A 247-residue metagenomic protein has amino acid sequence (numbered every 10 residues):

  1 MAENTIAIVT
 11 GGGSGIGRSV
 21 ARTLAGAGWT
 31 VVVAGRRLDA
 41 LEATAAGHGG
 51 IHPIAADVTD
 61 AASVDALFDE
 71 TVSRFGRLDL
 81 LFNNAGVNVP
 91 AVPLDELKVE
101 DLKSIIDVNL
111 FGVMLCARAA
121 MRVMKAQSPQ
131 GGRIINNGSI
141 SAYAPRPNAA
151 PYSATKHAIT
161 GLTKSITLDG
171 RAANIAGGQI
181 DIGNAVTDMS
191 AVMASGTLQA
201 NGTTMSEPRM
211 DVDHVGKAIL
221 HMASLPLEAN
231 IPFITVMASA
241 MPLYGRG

Functional and structural regions predicted by a protein language model:
G13-S14: Conserved glycine-rich cofactor-binding loop
A55-L67, V99: The beta1-alpha1 cofactor-binding region of Rossmann-like NAD(H)/NADP(H)-dependent oxidoreductases
V92-L94, D101-K103: Substrate-binding pocket helix/loop in short-chain dehydrogenase/reductase
A117, T155: Active-site helix of classical SDR
S128, A144, S165-I175: Active-site-adjacent segment of SDR/Rossmann-fold oxidoreductases
S139: Residue(s) in the substrate-gating loop at a strand-loop-helix junction that position the organic substrate next
Q179-I180, L198-G245: C-terminal helical subdomain
